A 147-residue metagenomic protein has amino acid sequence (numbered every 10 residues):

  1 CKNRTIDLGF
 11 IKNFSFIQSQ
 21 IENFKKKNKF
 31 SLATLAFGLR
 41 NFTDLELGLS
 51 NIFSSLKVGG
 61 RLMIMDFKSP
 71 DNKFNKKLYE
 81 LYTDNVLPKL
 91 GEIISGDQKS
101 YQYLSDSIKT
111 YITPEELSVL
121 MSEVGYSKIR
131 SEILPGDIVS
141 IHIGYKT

Functional and structural regions predicted by a protein language model:
C1-K2: Conserved SAM-binding loop
L8-E22: Conserved SAM-binding strand-loop segment of SAM-dependent methyltransferases
S19-A33: A short acidic, Gly/Pro-enriched loop at the edge of an enzyme's catalytic core that lines a small-molecule cofactor
S31-L45, K68: A short SAM/SAH-binding and catalytic strip from SAM-dependent methyltransferases
E46-R61: A short glycine-rich, Lys/Arg-flanked "PGG" loop and its adjoining helix->strand segment in the class I
G59-D71: Conserved beta-strand signature within the Rossmann-like core of class I S-adenosyl-L-methionine
K68-V124, R130: C-terminal alpha-helical "lid/dimerization" subdomain adjacent to the S-adenosyl-L-methionine
S118, S122-T147: Core SAM-dependent methyltransferase catalytic element
